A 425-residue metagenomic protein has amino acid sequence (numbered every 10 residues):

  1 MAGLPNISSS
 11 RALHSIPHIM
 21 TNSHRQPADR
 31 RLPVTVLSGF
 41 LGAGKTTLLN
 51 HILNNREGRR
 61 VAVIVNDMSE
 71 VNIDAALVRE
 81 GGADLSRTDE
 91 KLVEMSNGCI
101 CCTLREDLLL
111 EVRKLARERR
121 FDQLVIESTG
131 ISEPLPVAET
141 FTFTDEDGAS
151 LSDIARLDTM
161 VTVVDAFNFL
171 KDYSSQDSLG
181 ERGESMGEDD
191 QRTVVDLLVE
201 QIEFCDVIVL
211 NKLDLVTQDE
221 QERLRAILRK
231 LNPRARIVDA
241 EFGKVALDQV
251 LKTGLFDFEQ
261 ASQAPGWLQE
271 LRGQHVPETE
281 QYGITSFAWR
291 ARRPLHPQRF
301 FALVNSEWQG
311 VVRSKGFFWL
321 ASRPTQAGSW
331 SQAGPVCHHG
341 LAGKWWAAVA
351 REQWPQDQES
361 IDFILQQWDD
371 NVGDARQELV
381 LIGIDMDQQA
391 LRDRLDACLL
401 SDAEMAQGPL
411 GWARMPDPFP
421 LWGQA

Functional and structural regions predicted by a protein language model:
M1-I19: N-terminal amphipathic/basic-hydrophobic helices that include classical n-h-c signal peptides and signal-anchor
T21-Q26, E70, F169, S175-E378 (+3 more regions): C-terminal accessory "lid"/substrate-recognition subdomains
N22-S38, A43, T47-D196: Nucleotide-state-sensitive switch-loop elements of NTP-binding domains
T47, H51, K114, P136 (+4 more regions): Alpha-helical scaffold segments in soluble metabolic enzymes
A75, R105, L135-A138, Q218-E222 (+2 more regions): Conserved strand-to-helix beginnings and helix N-cap segments that scaffold or border functional pockets
A76-G82, R225-L228, D393-D396: Short, aromatic/basic amphipathic alpha-helical patches
